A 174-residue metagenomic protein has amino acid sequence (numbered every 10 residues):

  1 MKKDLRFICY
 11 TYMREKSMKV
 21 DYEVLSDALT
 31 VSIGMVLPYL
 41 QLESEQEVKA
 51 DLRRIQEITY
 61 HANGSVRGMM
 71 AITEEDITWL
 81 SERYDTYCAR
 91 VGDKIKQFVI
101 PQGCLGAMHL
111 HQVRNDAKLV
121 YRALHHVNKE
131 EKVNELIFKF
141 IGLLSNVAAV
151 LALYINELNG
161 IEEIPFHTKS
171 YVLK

Functional and structural regions predicted by a protein language model:
M1-K174: Phosphate/pyrophosphate-binding loop motifs in nucleotide- or prenyl diphosphate-using proteins
